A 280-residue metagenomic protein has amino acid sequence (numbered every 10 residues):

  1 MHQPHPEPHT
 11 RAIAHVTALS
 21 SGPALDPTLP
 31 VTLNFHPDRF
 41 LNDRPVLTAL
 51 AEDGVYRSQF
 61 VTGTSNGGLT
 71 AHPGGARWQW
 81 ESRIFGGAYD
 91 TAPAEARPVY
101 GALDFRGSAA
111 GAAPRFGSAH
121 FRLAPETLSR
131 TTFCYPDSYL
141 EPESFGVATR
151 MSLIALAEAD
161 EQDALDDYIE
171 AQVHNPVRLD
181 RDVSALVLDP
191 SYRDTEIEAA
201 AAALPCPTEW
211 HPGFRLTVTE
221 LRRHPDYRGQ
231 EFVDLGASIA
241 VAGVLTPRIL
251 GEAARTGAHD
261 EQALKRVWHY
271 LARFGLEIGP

Functional and structural regions predicted by a protein language model:
Q3-R39, G54-I84, A88, A92 (+2 more regions): Active-site-proximal loop/hinge segments that shape catalytic or ion-binding/gating pockets
D43-L50: A structured, charge-rich N-terminal accessory region that forms the first stable segment of a protein and links
D90-A112: Extended catalytic/binding region for NAD+/ADP-ribose chemistry, centered on the ART fold
